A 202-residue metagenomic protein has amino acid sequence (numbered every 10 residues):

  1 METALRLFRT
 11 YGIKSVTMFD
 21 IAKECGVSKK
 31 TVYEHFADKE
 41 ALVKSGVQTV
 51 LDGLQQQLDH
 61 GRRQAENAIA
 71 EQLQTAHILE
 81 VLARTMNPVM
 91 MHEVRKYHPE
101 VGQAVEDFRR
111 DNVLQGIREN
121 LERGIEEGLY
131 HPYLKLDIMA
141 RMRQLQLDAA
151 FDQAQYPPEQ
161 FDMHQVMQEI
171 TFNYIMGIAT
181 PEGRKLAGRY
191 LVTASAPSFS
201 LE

Functional and structural regions predicted by a protein language model:
M1-A4, I21, G46-V50, L54 (+1 more regions): Generic hydrophobic, amphipathic alpha-helix propensity
T3, L7-A41, S45: Helix-turn-helix
S45, Q56-V89, A140, M167: Hydrophobic alpha-helical connector segments
G61, M90-V94, A150, A154-P157: Secondary-structure edge/capping motif, primarily at the C-terminal ends of alpha-helices and the immediately following
A70, F108-R109, E126-M142, P158-E169: All-alpha amphipathic helical-bundle segments outside canonical DNA-binding/catalytic cores that form hydrophobic
R84-E119, R123-I138: Short secondary-structure transition hinges
Q115, E119-R123, E127, Q160-E202: C-terminal peripheral helix-coil segments that are non-catalytic and often amphipathic
